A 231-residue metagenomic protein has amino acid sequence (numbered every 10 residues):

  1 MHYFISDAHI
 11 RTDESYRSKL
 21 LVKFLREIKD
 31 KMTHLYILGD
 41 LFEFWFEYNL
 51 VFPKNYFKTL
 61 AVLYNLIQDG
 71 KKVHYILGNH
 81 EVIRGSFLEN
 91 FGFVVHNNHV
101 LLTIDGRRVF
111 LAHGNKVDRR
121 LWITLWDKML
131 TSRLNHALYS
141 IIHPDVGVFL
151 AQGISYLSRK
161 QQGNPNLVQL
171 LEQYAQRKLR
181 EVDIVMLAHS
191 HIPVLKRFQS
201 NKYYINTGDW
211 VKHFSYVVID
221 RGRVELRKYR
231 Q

Functional and structural regions predicted by a protein language model:
M1-Y3: Extreme N-terminal starter segment of soluble prokaryotic enzymes
I5, I10-I104: Core catalytic region of metal-dependent phosphoesterases/phosphodiesterases, especially metallo-beta-lactamase-like
T12, D105, V109-L111, V117: Catalytic core of the metallo-beta-lactamase
T33-L38, N65-D69, D105-R108, Y139-V146 (+1 more regions): Short C-terminal domain-edge/linker segments immediately following a structured domain
E43-L66, Y156-V182: N-terminal short leaders/motifs
G92-N97, F110, N115, L121-W126 (+1 more regions): Conserved beta-sheet core of the metallophosphoesterase superfamily
G114-L170: Active-site-proximal loop/helix segment associated with metal-binding centers of metalloenzymes
